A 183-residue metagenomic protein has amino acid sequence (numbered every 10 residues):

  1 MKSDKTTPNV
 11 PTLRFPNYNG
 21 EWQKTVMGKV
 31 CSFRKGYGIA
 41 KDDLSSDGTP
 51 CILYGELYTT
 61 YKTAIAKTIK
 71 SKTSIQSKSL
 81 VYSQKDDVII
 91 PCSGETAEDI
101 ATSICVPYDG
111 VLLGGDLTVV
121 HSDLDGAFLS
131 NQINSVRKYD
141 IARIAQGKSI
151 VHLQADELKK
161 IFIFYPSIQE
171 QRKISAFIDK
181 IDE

Functional and structural regions predicted by a protein language model:
T7-P8, G110-D116, I133-S135, Q146-Q169: A short glycine-rich beta-alpha junction/loop motif
L13-Y37, K160: Non-catalytic DNA-recognition/assembly elements of restriction-modification systems
R14-P16, I174-E183: Hydrophobic structural patches
G28-K41, G55-K85: Sequence-specific dsDNA recognition surfaces
Y58-I69, K85-L113, A127-N131, Y139-I144: Short, ligand-facing micro-motifs at secondary-structure edges
H121-G126: Ligand-binding loop in jelly-roll beta-barrel domains
